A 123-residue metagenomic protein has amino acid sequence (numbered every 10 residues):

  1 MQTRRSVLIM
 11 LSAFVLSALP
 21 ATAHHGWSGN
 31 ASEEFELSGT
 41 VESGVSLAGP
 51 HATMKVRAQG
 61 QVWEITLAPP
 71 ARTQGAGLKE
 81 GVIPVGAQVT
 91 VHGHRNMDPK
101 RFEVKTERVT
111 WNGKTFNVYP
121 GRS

Functional and structural regions predicted by a protein language model:
S6-L8: N-terminal export leaders
M10-L11, L16, A21: Cleavable N-terminal signal peptides
A21-F35: Short boundary/loop segments of OB/S1/cold-shock single-stranded nucleic-acid-binding domains
G39-V41: Conserved hydrophobic positions within beta-strands
L47-R57: Short aromatic-glycine-enriched beta-strand elements
Q61-P70: A short macromolecule-binding patch
G75-V91: Short nucleic-acid-contacting surface segments enriched for D/E, G, S/T with interspersed K/R
N96-P120: OB-fold/S1-family single-stranded nucleic acid-binding modules
